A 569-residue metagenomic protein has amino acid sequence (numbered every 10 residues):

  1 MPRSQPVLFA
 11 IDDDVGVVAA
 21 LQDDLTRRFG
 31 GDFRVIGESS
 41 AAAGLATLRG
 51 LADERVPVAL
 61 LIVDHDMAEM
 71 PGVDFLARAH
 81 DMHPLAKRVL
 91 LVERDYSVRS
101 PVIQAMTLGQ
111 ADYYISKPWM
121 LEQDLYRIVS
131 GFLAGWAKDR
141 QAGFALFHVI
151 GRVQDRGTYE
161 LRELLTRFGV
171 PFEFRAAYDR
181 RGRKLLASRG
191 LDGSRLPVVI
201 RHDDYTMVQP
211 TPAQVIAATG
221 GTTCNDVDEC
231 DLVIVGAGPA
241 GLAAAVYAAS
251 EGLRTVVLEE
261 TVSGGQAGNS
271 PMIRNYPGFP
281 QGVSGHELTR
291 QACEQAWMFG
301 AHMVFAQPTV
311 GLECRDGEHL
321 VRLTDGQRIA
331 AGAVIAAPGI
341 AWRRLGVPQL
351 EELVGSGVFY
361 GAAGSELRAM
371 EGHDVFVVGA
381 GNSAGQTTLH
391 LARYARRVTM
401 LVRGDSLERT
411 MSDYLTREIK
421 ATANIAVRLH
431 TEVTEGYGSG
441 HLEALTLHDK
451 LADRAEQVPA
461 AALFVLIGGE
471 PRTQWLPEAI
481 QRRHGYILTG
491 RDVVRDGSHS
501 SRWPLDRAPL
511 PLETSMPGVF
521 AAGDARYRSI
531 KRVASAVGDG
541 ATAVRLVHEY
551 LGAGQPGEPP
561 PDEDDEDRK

Functional and structural regions predicted by a protein language model:
S4-T26, V35-G37, A41-G44, L61-I62 (+2 more regions): Conserved acidic segment of CheY-like receiver
L8-F9, A52-V63, V199: Active-site beta3 strand of CheY-like receiver
A46-G50, D66, V73-K87, Q104-A105 (+1 more regions): Short amphipathic alpha-helix used as the core "switch/output" element in two-component signaling
M70-D74, R78, L90-S116, M120-Q123: Alpha4 helix (beta4-alpha4-beta5 surface) of REC/receiver domains from two-component response regulators
G131, F144, V149, V153-R180 (+6 more regions): Beta1-alpha1 glycine-rich phosphate/pyrophosphate-binding loop at the start of Rossmann-like nucleotide-binding domains
G143-A145, T289-A331, P338, A392-D506 (+1 more regions): A Rossmann-like FAD-binding core segment of flavoenzymes
R183-V235, E251, G268-N269, M303-H373 (+7 more regions): FAD-binding core/adjacent interface of flavoenzyme oxidoreductases
N225-S263, V354, Y360-D413, A452-Q457 (+2 more regions): Rossmann-like dinucleotide/flavin-binding elements
